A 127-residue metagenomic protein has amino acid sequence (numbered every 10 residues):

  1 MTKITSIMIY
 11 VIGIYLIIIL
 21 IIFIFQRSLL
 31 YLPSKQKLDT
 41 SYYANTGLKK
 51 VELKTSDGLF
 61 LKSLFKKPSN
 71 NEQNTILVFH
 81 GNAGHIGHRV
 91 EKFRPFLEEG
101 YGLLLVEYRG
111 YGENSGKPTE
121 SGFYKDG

Functional and structural regions predicted by a protein language model:
M1-S6: Positively charged n-region of N-terminal signal peptides that target proteins for export
I7-K54: An N-terminal hydrophobic leader/cap segment in hydrolases
S56-D126: Membrane-embedded segments
